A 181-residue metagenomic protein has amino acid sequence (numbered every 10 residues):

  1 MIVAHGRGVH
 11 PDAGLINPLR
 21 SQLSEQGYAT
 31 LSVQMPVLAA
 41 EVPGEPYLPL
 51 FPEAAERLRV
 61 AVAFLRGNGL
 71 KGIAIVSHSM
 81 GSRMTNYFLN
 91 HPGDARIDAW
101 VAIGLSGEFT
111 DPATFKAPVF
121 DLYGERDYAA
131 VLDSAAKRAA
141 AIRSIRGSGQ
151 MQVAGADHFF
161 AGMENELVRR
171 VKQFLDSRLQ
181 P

Functional and structural regions predicted by a protein language model:
M1-R66: Serine-hydrolase catalytic machinery in alpha/beta-hydrolase-like enzymes
V3-A4, V76, I103, L122: Short hydrophobic segments within beta-strands
R7, S79, E125: Residue-level signal for short, function-critical loop segments
Y28, I73, G147-G149: Short, conserved active-site loop motifs that form the nucleotide-linked donor/cofactor pocket
A63-A117: Primarily recognizes the serine-hydrolase "nucleophile elbow" in alpha/beta-hydrolase and SGNH/GDSL folds
D98-F160: The feature captures the conserved acid-bearing segment of alpha/beta-hydrolase catalytic domains
S148-P181: C-terminal catalytic histidine-bearing segment of alpha/beta-hydrolase fold enzymes
